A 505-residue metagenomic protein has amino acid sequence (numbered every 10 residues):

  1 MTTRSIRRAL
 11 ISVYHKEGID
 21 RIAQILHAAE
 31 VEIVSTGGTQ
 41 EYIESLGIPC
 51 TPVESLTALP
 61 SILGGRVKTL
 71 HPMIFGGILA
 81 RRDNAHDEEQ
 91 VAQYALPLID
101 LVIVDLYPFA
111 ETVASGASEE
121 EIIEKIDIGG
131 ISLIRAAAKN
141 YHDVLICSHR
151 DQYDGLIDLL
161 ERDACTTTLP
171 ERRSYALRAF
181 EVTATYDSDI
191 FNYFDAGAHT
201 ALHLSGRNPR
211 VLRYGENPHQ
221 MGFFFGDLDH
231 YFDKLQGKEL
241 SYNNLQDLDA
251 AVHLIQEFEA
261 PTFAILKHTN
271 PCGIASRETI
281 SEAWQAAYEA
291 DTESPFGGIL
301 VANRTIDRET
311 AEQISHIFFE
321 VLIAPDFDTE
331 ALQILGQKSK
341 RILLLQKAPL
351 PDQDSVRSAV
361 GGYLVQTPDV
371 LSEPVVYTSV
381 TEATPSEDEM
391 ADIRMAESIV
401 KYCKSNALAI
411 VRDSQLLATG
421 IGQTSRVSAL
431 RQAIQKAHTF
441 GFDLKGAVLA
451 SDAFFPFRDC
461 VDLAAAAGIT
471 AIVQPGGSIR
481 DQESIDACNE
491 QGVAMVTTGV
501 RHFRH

Functional and structural regions predicted by a protein language model:
M1-L56: N-terminal glycine-/serine-/threonine-rich phosphate-binding loop
T2-I11, K16, D100-V104, T185-I190 (+1 more regions): ATP-dependent carboxylate/acyl-activation modules
I33, C50, V144-I146, L343 (+2 more regions): Hydrophobic beta-strand scaffold residues
G38-F109: Glycine-rich nucleotide/cofactor/substrate-binding loop typically near the N-terminus or early in the first domain
T39-Y42, T57-L63, F109-E111, S132-R135 (+6 more regions): Short gly/pro/ser/thr-enriched loop/turn and capping motifs at secondary-structure boundaries
R82-I131, R135-A137, P374-E387: Active-site/ligand-binding-proximal alpha/beta "capping" segment
N140-L156: Mobile "lid/hinge" segments at catalytic clefts and subdomain interfaces of large enzymes
D151, G155-H203, L212: Non-catalytic interaction/clamp surfaces of large macromolecular machines
